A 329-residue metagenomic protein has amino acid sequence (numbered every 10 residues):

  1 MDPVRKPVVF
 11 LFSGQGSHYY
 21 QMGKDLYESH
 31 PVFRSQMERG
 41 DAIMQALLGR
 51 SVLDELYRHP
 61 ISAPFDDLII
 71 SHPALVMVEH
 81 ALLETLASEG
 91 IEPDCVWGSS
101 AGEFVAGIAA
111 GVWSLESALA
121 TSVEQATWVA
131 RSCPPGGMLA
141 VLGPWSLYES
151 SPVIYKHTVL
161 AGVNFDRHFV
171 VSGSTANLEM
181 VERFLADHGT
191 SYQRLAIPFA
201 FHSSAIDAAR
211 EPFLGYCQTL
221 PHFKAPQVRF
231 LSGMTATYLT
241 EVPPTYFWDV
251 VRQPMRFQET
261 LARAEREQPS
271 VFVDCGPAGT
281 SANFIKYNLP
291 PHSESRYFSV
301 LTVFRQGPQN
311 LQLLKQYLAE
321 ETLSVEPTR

Functional and structural regions predicted by a protein language model:
M1-S151, S191-I197, V271-Y287, R296-G307 (+1 more regions): FabD-like malonyl-/acyl-CoA
L68, A74-V76, H80-A81, A176 (+1 more regions): Conserved adenosine/adenylate-binding substructure
A140, T190-C275, G279-F284, P308-P327: Acyltransferase
P144-W145, G173-E179: Helix N-cap motif at beta-to-alpha junctions
Y148-D166: Gly/Ser-centered flexible loop/linker motifs
S151-Y155, L178-G189: Short amphipathic alpha-helices in soluble, non-transmembrane regions that often serve as interface/regulatory elements
R167-G173: A generic structural motif
D187-H188, L220-F223, L289-E294: Short helix-capping segments at alpha-helix termini
